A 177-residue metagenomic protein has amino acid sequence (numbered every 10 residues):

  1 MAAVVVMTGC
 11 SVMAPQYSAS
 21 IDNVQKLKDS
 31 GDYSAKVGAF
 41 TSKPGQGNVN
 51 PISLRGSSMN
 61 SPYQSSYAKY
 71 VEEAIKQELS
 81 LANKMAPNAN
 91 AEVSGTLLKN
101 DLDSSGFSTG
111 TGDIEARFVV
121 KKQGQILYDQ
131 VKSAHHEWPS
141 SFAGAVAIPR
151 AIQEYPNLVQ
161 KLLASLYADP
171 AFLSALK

Functional and structural regions predicted by a protein language model:
M1-C10: Sec-dependent bacterial lipoprotein signal peptides
C10-K69, E73, A171-K177: A structural "domain/chain start" motif
S11-D22, L81-D129, S133-P149: Surface-exposed short loop/turn segments
S42-P44, I114-V119, E154-V159: Short alpha-helical linear motifs
P51-Q64, Q125-A168: Short secondary-structure boundary motifs at beta->alpha junctions and helix caps
P62-N88, G95: Mid-chain, structured segments of secreted extracytoplasmic proteins
K76, S80-K84, L102, L163-A171: Sec-exported extracytoplasmic/periplasmic mature domains
